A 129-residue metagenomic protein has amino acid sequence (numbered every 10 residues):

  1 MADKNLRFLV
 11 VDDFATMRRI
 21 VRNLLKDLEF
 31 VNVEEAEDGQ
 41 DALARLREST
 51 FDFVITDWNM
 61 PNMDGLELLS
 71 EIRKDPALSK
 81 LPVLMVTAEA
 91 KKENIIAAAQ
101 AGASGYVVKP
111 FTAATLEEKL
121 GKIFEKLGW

Functional and structural regions predicted by a protein language model:
A15-E34: Two-component/phosphorelay signaling modules centered on CheY-like receiver
E35-A44, G65: Helix N-cap/capping motif at the beta->alpha junctions
A44, L66-S79: Short amphipathic alpha-helix used as the core "switch/output" element in two-component signaling
S49-I55: Active-site beta3 strand of CheY-like receiver
M60: Receiver (REC) domain active-site loop signature in two-component systems and cognate sites in sensor histidine kinases
F111-L120: C-terminal output helix
